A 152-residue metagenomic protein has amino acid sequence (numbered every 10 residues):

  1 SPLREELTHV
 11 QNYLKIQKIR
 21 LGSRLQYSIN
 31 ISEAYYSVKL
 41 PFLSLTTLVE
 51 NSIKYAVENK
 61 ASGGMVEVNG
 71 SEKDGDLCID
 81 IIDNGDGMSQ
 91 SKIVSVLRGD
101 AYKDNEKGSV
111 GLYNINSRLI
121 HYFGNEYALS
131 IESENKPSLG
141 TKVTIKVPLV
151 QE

Functional and structural regions predicted by a protein language model:
S1-E132: Two-component histidine phosphotransfer core
V66, G140-V147: Hydrophobic core positions in the C-terminal catalytic ATP-binding module
S133, T144-Q151: C-terminal beta-strand of the catalytic ATP-binding
N135-P137: A short beta-turn/loop motif at secondary-structure boundaries
